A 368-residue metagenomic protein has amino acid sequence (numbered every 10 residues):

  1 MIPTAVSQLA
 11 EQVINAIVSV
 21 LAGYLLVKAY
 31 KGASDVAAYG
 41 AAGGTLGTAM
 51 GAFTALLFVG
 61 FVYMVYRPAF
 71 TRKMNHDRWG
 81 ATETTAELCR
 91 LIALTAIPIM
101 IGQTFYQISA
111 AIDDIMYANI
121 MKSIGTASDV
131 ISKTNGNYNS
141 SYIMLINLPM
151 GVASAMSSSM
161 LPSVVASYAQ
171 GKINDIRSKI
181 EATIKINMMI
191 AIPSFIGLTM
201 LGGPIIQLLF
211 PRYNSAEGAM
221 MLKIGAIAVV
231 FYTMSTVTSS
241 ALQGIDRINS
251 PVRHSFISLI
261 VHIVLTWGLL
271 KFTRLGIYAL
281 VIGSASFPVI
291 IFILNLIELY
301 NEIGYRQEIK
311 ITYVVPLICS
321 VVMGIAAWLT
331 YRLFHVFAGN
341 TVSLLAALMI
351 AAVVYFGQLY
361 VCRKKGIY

Functional and structural regions predicted by a protein language model:
M1-S7, I227-I257: Membrane-interface junctions at transmembrane-helix termini in multi-pass inner-membrane proteins
I2-P3, V13, I17-V62, N249 (+3 more regions): Membrane-interface helix-loop junctions in multi-pass transport and translocation proteins
S7, T95, I99, T134-Y142 (+2 more regions): Junctions where cytoplasmic loops transition into the N-terminal start of transmembrane alpha-helices in multi-pass
Q8-V13, A52-L56, A182, F195 (+6 more regions): Residue-level recognition of pore/gate-forming positions within transmembrane alpha-helices of multi-pass
V18-A29, M50-A81, A285-H335, V353-Y368: C-terminal transmembrane helix end/exit motif
K31-D35, I101-P149, A166, I206-Y213 (+1 more regions): Helix-terminus/linker motif at the lipid-water interface of multi-pass membrane proteins
M150-G171: Helix-loop junctions and terminal segments of transmembrane helices in multi-pass membrane transport/translocation
E181, T199-V229: Interfacial segments at transmembrane-helix termini and the short loops linking adjacent helices
